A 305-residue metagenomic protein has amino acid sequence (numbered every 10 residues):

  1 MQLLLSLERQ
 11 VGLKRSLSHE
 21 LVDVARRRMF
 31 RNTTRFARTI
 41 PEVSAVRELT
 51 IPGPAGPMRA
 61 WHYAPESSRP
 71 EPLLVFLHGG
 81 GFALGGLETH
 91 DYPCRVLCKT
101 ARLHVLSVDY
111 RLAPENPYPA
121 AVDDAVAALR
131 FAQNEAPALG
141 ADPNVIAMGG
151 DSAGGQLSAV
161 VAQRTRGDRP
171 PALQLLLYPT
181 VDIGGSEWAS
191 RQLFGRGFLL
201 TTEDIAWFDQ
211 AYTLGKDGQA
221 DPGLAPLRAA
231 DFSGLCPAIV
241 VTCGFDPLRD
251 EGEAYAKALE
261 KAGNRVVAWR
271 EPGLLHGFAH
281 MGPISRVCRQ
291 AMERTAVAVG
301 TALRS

Functional and structural regions predicted by a protein language model:
M1-H62, R304-S305: A glycine/proline-hinged amphipathic helix-loop "lid/cap" segment that gates access to hydrophobic ligand pockets
G56-M58, P65-L73, S233-L235: Proline/glycine-enriched tight loop/beta-turn segments at coil->beta junctions that connect or precede beta-strands
E88-S107: Short amphipathic alpha-helix adjacent to the substrate-entry channel of hydrolases
Q133-M148: Gly/Ser-rich "nucleophile elbow"/oxyanion-hole loop immediately N-terminal to the catalytic nucleophile in hydrolases
G150, G154, S158: Gly/Ala-rich beta-loop-alpha elbow adjacent to hydrolase catalytic centers
Q163-D217: Hydrolase active-site cap/lid region
V240-T242: Short beta-strand/loop motif that positions the catalytic acidic residue of the alpha/beta-hydrolase fold
I284-S305: Catalytic active-site module of serine/aspartate enzymes centered on a nucleophile-bearing elbow/loop
